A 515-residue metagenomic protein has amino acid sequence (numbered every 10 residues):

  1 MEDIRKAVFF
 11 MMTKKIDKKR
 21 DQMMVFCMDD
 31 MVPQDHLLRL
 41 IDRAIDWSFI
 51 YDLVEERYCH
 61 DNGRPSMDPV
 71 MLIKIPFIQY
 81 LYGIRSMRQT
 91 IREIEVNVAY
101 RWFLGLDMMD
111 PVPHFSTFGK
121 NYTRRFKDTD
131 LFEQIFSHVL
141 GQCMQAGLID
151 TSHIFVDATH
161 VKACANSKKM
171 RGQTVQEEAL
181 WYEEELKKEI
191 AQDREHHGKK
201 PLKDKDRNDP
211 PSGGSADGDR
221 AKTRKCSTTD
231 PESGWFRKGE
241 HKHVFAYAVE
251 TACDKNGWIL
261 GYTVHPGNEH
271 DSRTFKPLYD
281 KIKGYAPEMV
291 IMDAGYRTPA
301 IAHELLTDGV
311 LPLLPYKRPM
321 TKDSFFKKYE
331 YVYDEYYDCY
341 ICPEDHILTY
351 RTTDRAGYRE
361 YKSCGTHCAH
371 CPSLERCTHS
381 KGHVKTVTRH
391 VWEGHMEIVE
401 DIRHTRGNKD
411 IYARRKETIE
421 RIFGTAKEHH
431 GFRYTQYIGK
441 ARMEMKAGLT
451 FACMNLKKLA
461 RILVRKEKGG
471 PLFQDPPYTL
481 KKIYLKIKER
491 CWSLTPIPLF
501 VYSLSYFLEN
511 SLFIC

Functional and structural regions predicted by a protein language model:
M1-F10: Short, Lys/Arg-enriched N-terminal segments with co-localized hydrophobic residues within the first ~10-30 amino acids
V8, P76, G83-V96, L106-C515: Anion-binding and metal-coordination hotspots
F9-R39: Hydrophobic alpha-helical membrane-insertion signals
F10, C59-G63, G407: A ubiquitous short alpha-helical element
K14, R64-S66, M108: A short, ordered amphipathic alpha-helix with a cationic face
Q34-F77, Y82-G83, V391: Basic, short loop/linker segments at the boundary and entry of helix-turn-helix/winged-helix-like folds
R101-G105: Short arginine-rich
